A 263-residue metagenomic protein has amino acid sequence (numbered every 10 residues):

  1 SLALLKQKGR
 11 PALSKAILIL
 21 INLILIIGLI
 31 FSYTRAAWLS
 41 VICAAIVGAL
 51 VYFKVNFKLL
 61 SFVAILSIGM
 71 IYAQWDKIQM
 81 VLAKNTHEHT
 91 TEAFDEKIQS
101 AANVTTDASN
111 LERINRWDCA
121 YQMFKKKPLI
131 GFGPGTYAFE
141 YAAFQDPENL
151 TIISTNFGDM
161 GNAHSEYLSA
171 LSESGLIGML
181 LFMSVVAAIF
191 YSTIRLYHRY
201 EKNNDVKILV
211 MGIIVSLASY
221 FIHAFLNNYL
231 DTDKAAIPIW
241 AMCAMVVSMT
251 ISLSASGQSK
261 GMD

Functional and structural regions predicted by a protein language model:
S1-K54, K58-Q74, F190-R195, I213 (+2 more regions): Alpha-helical transmembrane segments of multi-pass inner-membrane proteins
L4-A16, F57-L59, N203-K207, T250-D263: Transmembrane signal-anchor hairpin modules in multi-pass inner-membrane enzymes, especially those that act on
R10-A16, L29-S32, G161-E173, D205-L209: Membrane-interfacial loop-to-transmembrane-helix junctions in polytopic alpha-helical membrane proteins
F31, Y52-A108, R116-K126, P134 (+1 more regions): A membrane-periplasm/extracellular boundary helix in multi-pass inner-membrane enzymes that assemble envelope glycans
S32-A37, M160-S165, L226-P238: Membrane-interface catalytic loops of GT-C/OST-like multi-pass glycosylation enzymes that act
I42-A45, L59, V63, V185 (+1 more regions): Transmembrane alpha-helices of multi-pass inner-membrane enzymes
V104-D118, Q122, K126, I130-S174: Long extracytoplasmic/lumenal interhelical loops at the membrane interface of multi-pass membrane proteins
E173-H198, C243: Selective detector of the "anchor" transmembrane alpha-helix that sits immediately C-terminal
